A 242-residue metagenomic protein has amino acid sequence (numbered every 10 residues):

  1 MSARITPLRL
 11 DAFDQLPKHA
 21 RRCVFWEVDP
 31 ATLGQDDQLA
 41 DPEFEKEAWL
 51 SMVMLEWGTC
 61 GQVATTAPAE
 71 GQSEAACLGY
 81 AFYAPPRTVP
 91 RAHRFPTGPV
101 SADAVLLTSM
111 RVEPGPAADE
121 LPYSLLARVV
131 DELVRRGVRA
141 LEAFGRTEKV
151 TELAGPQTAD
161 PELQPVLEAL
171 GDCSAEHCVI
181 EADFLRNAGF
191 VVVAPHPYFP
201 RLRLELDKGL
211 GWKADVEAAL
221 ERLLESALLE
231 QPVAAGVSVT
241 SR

Functional and structural regions predicted by a protein language model:
M1-Q35: Conserved N-terminal entry element of GNAT/NAT acetyltransferase domains
A48-V63: A short helix-loop-beta-strand connector motif used in the catalytic cores of GNAT acetyltransferases and, in some
M52-E56, E70-A117, E152-P156, D172-E176: Conserved acyl-donor/pantetheine-binding loop and adjacent beta-alpha core of acyl/acetyltransferases and related
V63-Q72, V191: Core beta-strand residues in small-molecule sensory/regulatory alpha/beta domains
V112, A117-V134, E142: Conserved acetyl-CoA-binding loop-helix of GNAT-fold acetyltransferases
L133-Q157, E168-D172: Conserved GNAT acetyl-CoA-binding A-motif
F144, L163-L202: Conserved catalytic-core motifs of GNAT/GCN5-like acyltransferases
A214-R242: Short, cationic low-complexity segments
